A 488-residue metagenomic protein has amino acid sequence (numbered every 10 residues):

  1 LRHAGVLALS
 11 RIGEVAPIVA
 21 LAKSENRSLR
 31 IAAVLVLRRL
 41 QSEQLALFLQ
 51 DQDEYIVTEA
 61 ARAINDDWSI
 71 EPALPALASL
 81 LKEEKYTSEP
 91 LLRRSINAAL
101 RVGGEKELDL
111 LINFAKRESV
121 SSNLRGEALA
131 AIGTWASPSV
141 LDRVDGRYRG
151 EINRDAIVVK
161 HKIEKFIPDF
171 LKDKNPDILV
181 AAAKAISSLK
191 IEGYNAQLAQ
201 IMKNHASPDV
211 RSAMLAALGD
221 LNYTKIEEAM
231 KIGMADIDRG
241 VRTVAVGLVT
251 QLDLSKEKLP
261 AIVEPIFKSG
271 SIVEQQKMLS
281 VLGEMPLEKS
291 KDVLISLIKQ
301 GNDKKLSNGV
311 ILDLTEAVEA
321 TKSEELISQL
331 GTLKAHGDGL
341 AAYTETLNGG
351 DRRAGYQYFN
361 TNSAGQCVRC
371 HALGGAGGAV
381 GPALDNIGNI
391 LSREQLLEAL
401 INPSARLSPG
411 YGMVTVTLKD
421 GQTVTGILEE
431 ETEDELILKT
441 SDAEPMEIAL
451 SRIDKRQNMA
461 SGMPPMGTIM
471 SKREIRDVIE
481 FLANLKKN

Functional and structural regions predicted by a protein language model:
L1, R11-K23, L40-Q50, S69-E83 (+9 more regions): Amphipathic alpha-helical scaffolding segments comprising HEAT/armadillo-like alpha-solenoid repeats
R2, R30, V57-T58, S88-L92 (+8 more regions): Residue-level detector of extended alpha-helical repeat arrays and alpha-solenoid scaffolds
A4-R11, L35-R39, A63-D66, R94-R101 (+9 more regions): Core register positions within helices of long alpha-helical scaffolds
E25-R27, Q52-Y55, E84-S88, S119-S121 (+5 more regions): Short inter-helical turns and helix N-cap capping residues of alpha-solenoid HEAT/ARM repeat scaffolds
L314-T321, I401, Q422-V424, L428-D434 (+2 more regions): C-terminal capping alpha-helices of c-type cytochrome domains
K334-N362, S392-Q395, K419-G421: Electrostatic cytochrome c docking/interface patches
G355-Y358, N362-G374, L384, M463 (+1 more regions): The canonical Cys-X-X-Cys-His
A443-G462: Structured surface patches comprising rigid loops and adjacent beta-strands/short helices at the edges of well-ordered
